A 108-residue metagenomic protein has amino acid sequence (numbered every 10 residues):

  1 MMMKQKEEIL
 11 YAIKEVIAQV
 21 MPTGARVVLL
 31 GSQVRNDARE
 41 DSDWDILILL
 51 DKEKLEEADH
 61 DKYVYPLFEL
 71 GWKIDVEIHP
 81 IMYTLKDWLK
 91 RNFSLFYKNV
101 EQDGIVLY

Functional and structural regions predicted by a protein language model:
M1-V28, V34-E40, D51-Y108: Catalytic core of pol beta-like nucleotidyltransferases
W44-L49: Short beta-strand->loop micro-motif that forms the acidic, two-metal-ion catalytic signature in nucleotide-processing
